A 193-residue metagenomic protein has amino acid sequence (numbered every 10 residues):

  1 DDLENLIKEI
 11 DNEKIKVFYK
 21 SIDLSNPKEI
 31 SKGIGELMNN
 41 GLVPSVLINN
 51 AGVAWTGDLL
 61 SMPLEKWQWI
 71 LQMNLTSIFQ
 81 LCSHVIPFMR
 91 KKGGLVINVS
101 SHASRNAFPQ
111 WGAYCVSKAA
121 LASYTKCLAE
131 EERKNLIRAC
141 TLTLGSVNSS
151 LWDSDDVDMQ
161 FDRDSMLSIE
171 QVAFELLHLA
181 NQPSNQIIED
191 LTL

Functional and structural regions predicted by a protein language model:
S21-K32, L64: The beta1-alpha1 cofactor-binding region of Rossmann-like NAD(H)/NADP(H)-dependent oxidoreductases
D58-L59, K66-Q68: Substrate-binding pocket helix/loop in short-chain dehydrogenase/reductase
M62, A107-C115, C127: Active-site loop-to-helix junction immediately N-terminal to the catalytic Tyr of the SDR YXXXK motif in Rossmann-fold
C82, S117: Active-site helix of classical SDR
S101: Residue(s) in the substrate-gating loop at a strand-loop-helix junction that position the organic substrate next
N106, C127-I137: Active-site-adjacent segment of SDR/Rossmann-fold oxidoreductases
T141-L142, M159-L193: C-terminal helical subdomain
